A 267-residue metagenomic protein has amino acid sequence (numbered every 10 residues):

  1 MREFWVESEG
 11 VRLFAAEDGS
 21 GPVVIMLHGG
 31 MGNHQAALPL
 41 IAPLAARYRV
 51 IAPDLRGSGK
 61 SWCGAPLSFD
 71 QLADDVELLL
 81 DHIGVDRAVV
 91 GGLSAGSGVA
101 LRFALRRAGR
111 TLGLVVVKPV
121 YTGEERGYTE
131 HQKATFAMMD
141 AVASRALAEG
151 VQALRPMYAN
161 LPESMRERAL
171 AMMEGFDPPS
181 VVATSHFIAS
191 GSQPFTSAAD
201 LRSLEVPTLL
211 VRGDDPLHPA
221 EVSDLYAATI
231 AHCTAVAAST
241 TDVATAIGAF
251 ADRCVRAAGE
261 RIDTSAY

Functional and structural regions predicted by a protein language model:
E9-W62: Conserved HGGG/HGGXW glycine-rich cap/lid loop of the alpha/beta-hydrolase fold
P39-A42, I51-G91: Active-site loop/oxyanion-hole signature of alpha/beta-hydrolase fold enzymes
G92-G96, A100: Gly/Ala-rich beta-loop-alpha elbow adjacent to hydrolase catalytic centers
L101-R106, T111-R145: Flexible "cap/lid" loop of the alpha/beta hydrolase fold
R145-F195, D200: Conserved alpha/beta-hydrolase catalytic His-Asp/Glu region
L204, L210-R212: Short beta-strand/loop motif that positions the catalytic acidic residue of the alpha/beta-hydrolase fold
L217-V222: Conserved alpha/beta-hydrolase "acid-adjacent" motif
H232-Y267: Catalytic active-site module of serine/aspartate enzymes centered on a nucleophile-bearing elbow/loop
